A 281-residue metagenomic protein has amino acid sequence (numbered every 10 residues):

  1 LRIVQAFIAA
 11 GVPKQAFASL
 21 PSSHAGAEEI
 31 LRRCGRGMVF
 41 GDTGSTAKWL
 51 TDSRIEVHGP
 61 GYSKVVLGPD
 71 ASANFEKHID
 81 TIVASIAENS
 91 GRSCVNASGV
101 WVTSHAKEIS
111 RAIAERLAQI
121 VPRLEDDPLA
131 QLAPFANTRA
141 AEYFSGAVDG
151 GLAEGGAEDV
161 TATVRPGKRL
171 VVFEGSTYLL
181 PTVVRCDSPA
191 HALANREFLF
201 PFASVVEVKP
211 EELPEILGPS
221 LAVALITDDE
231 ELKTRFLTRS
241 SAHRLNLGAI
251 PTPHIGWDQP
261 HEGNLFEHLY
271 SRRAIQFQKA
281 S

Functional and structural regions predicted by a protein language model:
L1: Glycine-rich phosphate/diphosphate-binding loop of Rossmann-like nucleotide-binding domains
V4, G11-K14, R33, I79 (+3 more regions): Conserved C-terminal structural/oligomerization subdomain of aldehyde/semialdehyde dehydrogenase
V4-P13, C34-R36, D42-S188, P210: ALDH superfamily catalytic-core signature
F17-R36: A structured beta-alpha segment of the ubiquitous adenosine-cofactor-binding alpha/beta core
A18-S23, T103, A203-K209: Short acidic-hydrophobic, aromatic-tinged amphipathic segments that line or gate anion-handling sites
L20, F40, H58-P60, T103 (+2 more regions): Generic beta-sheet signal
P21-G26, G44, E230-L232: Short acidic loop-to-helix transition motifs that present clustered carboxylates
E29-I30, K48-D52, R235-F236: A short acidic, amphipathic alpha-helical/loop segment
